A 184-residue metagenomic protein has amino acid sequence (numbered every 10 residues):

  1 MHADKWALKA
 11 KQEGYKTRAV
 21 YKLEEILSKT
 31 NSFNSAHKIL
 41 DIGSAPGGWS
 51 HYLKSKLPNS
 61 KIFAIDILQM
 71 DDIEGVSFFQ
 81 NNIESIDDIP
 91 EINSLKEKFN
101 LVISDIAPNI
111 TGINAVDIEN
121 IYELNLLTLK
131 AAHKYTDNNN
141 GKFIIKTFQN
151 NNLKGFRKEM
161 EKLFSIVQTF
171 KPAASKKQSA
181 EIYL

Functional and structural regions predicted by a protein language model:
M1-S35: Class I SAM-dependent methyltransferase Rossmann-like catalytic core, especially the SAM/SAH-binding loop
N34, L57-P58, T136-N139: Helix-to-beta-strand junctions that scaffold the AdoMet/dcAdoMet cofactor pocket in Class I SAM-dependent enzymes
S35-A45: Conserved class I S-adenosyl-L-methionine
P46-P58: Conserved SAM-binding loop of SAM-dependent methyltransferases across substrates and taxa, primarily the Class I
K61-D66: Conserved SAM-binding motif I beta-strand of class I
I67-T111: S-adenosyl-L-methionine
F99-T136, I144, N151: Mobile active-site "lid"/loop adjacent to the S-adenosyl-L-methionine
T147-L184: Class I S-adenosyl-L-methionine
